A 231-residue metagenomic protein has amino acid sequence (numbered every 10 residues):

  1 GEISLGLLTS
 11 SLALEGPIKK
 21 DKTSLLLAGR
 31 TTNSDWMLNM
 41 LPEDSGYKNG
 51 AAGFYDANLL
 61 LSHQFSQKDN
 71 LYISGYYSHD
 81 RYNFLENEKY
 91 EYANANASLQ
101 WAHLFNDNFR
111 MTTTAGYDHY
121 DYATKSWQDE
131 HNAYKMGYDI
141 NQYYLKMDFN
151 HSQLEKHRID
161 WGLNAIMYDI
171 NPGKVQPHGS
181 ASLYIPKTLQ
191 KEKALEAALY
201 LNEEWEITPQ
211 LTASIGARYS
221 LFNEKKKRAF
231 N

Functional and structural regions predicted by a protein language model:
G1-Q64, Y72-Y76: Predominantly transmembrane beta-strands of Gram-negative outer membrane beta-barrel pores used for transport
E2, G46, L85-E86, T188: Conserved short-loop catalytic and cofactor-binding motifs
E2-S11, E86-N87, S220-R228: Solvent-exposed loop/turn segments connecting transmembrane beta-strands in outer-membrane beta-barrel proteins
L12, N83-F84, A197: A short, acidic/glycine-rich surface segment
L14, L61, L85-E88, F149: Generic structural signal marking isolated hydrophobic packing positions within regular secondary structure
M37, R81-N83: A short acidic, helix-capping loop that chelates divalent metal ions and anchors anionic groups
P42-Y47, N87-E88, H131-N132: Short glycine-enriched, charge-decorated loop/helix-capping segments at active-site entrances that position
S62-H79, E91-A229: Face-selective signature of the C-terminal outer-membrane beta-barrel domain
